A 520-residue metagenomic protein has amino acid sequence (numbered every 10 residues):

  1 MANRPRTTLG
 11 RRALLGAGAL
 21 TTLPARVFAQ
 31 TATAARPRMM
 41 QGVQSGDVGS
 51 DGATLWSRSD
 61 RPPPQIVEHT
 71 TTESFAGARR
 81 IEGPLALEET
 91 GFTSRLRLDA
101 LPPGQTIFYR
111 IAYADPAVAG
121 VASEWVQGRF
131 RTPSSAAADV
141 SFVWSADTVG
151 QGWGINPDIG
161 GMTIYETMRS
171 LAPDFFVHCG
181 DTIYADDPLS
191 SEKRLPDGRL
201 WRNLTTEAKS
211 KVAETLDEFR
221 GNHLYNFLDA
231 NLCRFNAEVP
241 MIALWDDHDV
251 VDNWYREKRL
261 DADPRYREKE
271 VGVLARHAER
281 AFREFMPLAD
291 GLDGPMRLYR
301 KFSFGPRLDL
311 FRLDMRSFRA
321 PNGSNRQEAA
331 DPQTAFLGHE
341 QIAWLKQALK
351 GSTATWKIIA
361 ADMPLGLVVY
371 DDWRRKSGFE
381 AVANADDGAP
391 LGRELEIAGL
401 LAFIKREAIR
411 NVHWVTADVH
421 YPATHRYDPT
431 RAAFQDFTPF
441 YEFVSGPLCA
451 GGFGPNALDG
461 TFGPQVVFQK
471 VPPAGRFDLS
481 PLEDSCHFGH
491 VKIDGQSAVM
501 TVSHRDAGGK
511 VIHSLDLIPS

Functional and structural regions predicted by a protein language model:
A2-T21, Q30-S520: Metal-dependent phosphoester/phosphodiester hydrolase catalytic core
